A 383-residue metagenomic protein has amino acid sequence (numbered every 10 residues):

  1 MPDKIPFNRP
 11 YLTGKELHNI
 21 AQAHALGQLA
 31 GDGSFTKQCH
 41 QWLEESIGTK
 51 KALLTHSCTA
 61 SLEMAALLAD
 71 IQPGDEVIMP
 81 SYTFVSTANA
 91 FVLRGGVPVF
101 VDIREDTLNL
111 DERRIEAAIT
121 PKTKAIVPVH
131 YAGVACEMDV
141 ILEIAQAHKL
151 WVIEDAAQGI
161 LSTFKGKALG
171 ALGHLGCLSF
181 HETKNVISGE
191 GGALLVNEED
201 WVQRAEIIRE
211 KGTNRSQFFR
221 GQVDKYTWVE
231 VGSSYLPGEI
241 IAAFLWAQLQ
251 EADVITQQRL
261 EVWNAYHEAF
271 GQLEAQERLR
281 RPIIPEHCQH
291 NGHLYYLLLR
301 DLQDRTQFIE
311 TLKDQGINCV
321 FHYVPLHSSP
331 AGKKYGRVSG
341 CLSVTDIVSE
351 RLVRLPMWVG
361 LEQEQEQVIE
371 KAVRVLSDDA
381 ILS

Functional and structural regions predicted by a protein language model:
M1-A30, T227-V229, P356: N-terminal "arm"/small-domain region of PLP-dependent enzymes with the aminotransferase-like
L29-E76, A90-R94, F100-D102, K167: Phosphate-binding glycine-rich loop
K37-W42, S46-A52, R113, A117 (+5 more regions): PLP-dependent aminotransferase class I/II
L53, I78, V99, V152-I153 (+3 more regions): Structural detector of well-ordered beta-strand residues that form the stable sheet scaffold of enzyme domains
S61, T83, P356: Conserved SAM-binding loop
L67-A156, T163: PLP-dependent aminotransferase-like
E154-S188, Q217-F219, D224-V229: Conserved active-site segment immediately N-terminal to the catalytic lysine that forms the internal aldimine
L178-S179, G192-E198, W246: Short beta-strand-to-turn element immediately C-terminal to the catalytic PLP-Schiff-base lysine in fold type I
